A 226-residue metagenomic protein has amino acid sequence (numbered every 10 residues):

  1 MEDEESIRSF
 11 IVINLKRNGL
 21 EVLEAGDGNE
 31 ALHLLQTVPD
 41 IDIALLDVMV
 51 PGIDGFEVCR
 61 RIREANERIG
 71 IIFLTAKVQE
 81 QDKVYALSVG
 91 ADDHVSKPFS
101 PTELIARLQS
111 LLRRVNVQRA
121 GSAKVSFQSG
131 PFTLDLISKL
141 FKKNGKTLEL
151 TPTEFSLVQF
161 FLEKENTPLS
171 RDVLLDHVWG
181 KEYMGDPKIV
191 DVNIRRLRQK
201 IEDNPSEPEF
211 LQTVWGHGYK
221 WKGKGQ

Functional and structural regions predicted by a protein language model:
E2: Conserved acidic carboxylate
S9-R17: Charged docking surfaces used in two-component/phosphorelay signaling
E24-I43: Acidic, metal-coordinating helix/loop segments flanking the phosphotransfer/catalytic sites of two-component signaling
A44, V48-M49, K77: The short loop immediately C-terminal to the conserved phospho-acceptor aspartate in CheY-like receiver
R60, E64-Q128: Basic, amphipathic DNA-recognition helix from helix-turn-helix-like DNA-binding domains
S110-P168, D172: Short, Lys/Arg-enriched segments at the junction into DNA-binding effector domains of transcriptional regulators
K124-S126, E149, I194, R198-Q226: DNA-binding patch around the recognition helix
